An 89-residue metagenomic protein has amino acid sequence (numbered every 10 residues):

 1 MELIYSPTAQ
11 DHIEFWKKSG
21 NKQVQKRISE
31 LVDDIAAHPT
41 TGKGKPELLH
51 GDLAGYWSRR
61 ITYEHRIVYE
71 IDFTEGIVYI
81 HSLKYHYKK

Functional and structural regions predicted by a protein language model:
E2-I4, Q10, E14-K26, E30 (+2 more regions): Enriched for short, Lys/Arg-rich terminal
D33-R59: A short, surface-exposed loop/turn module that caps and links secondary-structure elements
